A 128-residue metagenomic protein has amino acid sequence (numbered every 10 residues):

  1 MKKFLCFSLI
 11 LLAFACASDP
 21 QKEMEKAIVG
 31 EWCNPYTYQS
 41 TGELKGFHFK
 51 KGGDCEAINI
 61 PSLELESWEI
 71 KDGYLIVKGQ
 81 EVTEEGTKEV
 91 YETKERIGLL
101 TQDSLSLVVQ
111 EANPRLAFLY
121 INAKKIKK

Functional and structural regions predicted by a protein language model:
F4-F14: Sec-dependent N-terminal signal peptides
C16-K128: Lipid interaction determinants
